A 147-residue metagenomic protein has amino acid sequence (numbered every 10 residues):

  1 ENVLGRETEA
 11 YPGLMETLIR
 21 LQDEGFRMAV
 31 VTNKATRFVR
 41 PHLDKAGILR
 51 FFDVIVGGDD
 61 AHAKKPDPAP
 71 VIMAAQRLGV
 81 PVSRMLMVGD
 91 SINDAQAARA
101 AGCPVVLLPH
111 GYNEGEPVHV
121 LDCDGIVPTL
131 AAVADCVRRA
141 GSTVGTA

Functional and structural regions predicted by a protein language model:
N2-V30, T36-R40, K65-P68: Short, acidic loop-to-helix structural element flanking the phosphoryl-transfer center in phosphate-processing enzymes
G13, F38-P41, M73, A97 (+2 more regions): Phosphate- and divalent-cation-binding pockets in alpha/beta enzyme and binding domains that engage nucleotide-derived
D23-F26, L78-R84, A140-V144: Glycine-rich phosphate-binding loop signature in dinucleotide/nucleotide-binding domains
N33, D59, S91, P109-Y112 (+1 more regions): Short secondary-structure boundary segments
L49-D53, P81-V82: Conserved H-loop
K64-A95: Conserved Lys-Pro-Asp/Glu-containing loop-to-beta segment of HAD-superfamily phosphomonoesterases, centered on
L86-G125: Acidic, Mg2+-coordinating phosphoryl-transfer loop and its flanking beta/alpha structural elements, shared across
